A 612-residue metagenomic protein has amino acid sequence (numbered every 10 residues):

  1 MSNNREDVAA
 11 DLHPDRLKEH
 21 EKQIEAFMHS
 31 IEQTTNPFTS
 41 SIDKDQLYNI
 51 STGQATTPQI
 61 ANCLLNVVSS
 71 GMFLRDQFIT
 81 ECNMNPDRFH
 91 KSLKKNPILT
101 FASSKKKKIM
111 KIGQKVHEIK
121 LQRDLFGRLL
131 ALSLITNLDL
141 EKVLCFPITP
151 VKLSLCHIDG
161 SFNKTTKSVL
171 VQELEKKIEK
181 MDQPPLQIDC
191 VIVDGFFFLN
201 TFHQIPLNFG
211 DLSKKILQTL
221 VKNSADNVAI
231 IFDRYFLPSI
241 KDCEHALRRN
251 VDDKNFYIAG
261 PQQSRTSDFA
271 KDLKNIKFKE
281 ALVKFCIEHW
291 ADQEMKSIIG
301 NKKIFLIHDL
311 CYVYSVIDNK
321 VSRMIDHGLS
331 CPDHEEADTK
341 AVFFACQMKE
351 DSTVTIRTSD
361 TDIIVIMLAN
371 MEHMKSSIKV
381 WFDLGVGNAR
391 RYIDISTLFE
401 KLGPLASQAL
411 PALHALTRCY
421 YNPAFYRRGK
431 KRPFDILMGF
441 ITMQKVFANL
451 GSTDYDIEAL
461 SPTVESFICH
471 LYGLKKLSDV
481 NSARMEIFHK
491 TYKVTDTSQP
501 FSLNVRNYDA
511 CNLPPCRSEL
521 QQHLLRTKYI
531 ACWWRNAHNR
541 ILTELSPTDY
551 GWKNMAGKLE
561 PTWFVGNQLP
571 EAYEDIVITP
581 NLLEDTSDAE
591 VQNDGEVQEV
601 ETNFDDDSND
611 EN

Functional and structural regions predicted by a protein language model:
M1-N612: Noncatalytic, typically N-terminal accessory segments of nucleic acid-processing enzymes and closely related
